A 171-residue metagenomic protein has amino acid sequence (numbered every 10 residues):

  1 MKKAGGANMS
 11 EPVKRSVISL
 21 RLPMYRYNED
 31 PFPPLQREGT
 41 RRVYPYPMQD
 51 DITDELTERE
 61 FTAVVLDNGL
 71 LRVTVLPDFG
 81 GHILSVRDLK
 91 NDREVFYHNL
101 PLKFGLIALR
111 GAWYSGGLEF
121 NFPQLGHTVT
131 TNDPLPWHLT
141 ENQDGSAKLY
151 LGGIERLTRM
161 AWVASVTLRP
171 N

Functional and structural regions predicted by a protein language model:
M1-N8: Short, Lys/Arg-enriched N-terminal segments with co-localized hydrophobic residues within the first ~10-30 amino acids
S10-Q36, T40, F61-P134: Acidic-aromatic substrate-binding/catalytic surfaces of carbohydrate-active enzymes
F32-E58, A63-D67, G117-N171: Extended, loop-rich substrate-binding clefts of extracytoplasmic carbohydrate-active enzymes
